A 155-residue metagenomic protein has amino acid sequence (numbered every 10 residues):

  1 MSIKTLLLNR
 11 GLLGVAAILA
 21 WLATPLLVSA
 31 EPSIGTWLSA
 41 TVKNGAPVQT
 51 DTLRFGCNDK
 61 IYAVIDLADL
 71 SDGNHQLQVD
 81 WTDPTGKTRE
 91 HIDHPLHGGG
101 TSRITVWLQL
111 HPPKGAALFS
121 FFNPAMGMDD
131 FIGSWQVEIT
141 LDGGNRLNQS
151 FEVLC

Functional and structural regions predicted by a protein language model:
M1-I3, L22, S39, V48: A detector of low-complexity, intrinsically disordered, Ser/Thr/Gly/Pro/Ala-rich segments
S2-V15: Bacterial N-terminal signal peptides that target proteins for export
T5, L22, V137-I139: Intrinsic disorder/low-complexity segments enriched in polar/small residues
L12-P25: Bacterial N-terminal signal peptides
L26-A30: Sec/Tat signal peptide C-region and signal peptidase I cleavage site
E31-E152: Contiguous segments within soluble domain cores/interaction surfaces
C155: Basic (Lys/Arg-enriched) interaction patch that binds polyanionic ligands
